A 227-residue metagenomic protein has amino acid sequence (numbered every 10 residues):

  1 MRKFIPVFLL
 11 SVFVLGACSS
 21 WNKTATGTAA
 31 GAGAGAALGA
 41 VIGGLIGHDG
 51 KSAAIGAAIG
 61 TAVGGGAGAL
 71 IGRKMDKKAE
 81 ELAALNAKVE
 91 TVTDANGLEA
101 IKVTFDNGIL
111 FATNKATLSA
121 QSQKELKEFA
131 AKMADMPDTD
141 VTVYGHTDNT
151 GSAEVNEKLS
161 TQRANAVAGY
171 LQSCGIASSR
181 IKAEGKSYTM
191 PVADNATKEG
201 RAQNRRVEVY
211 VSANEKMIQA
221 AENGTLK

Functional and structural regions predicted by a protein language model:
R2-L10, L38: Sec-dependent signal peptide recognition, specifically the positively charged N-region followed immediately by
V14-A17: C-terminal motif of bacterial Sec signal peptides marking the signal peptidase cleavage site
S19-E81: Short, low-complexity, glycine-enriched hydrophobic/amphipathic alpha-helices that associate with lipid bilayers
A37-L38, K74, K78, S122-E125 (+4 more regions): Stable alpha-helical elements in mature extracytoplasmic
K74-K102, E222: Amphipathic, membrane-active segments
G97-I101, F105-N107, N114, P137-T139 (+2 more regions): Envelope-exposed proteins and targeting segments
L110-Y144, Q172, V209, K216-K227: Periplasmic peptidoglycan-binding/anchoring modules of Gram-negative envelope and division proteins
H146-A220: Periplasmic OmpA-like peptidoglycan-binding domain that tethers envelope proteins to the cell wall
